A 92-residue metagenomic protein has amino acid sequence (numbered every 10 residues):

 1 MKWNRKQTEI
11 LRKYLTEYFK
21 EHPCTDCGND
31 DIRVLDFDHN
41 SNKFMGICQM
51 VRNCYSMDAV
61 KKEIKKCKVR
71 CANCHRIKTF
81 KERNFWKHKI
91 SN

Functional and structural regions predicted by a protein language model:
M1-N92: Contiguous alpha-helical segments
